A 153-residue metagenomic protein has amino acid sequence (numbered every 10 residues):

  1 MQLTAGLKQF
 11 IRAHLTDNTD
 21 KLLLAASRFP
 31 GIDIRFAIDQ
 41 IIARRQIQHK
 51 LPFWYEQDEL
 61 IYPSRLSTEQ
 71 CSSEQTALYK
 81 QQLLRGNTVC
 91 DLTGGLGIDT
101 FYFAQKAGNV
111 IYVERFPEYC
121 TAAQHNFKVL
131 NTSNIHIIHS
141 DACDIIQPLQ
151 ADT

Functional and structural regions predicted by a protein language model:
M1-T153: SAM-dependent transferase fold signal centered on methyltransferase-like domains, encompassing both Class I
